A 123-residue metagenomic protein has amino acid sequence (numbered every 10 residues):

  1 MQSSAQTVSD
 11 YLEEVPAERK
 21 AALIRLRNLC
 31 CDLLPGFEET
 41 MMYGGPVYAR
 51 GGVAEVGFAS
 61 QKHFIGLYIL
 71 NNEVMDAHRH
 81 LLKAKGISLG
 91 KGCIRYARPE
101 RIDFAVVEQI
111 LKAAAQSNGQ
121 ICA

Functional and structural regions predicted by a protein language model:
M1-A123: Charge-dense, helix-prone N-terminal extensions
